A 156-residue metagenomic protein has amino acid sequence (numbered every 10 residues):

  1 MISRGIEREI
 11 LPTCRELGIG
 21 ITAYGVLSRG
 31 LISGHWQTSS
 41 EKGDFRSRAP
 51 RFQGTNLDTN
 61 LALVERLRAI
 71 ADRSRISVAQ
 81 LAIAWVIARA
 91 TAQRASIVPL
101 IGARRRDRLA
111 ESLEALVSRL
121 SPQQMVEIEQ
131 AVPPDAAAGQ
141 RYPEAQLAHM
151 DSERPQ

Functional and structural regions predicted by a protein language model:
M1-Q130, A145-P155: Beta/alpha (TIM)-barrel catalytic core signal, keyed to glycine-rich beta->alpha loops juxtaposed to Asp/Glu that bind
Y142: Glycine/Thr-rich phosphate-binding loops that ligate phosphate moieties of nucleotide and other phosphorylated ligands
